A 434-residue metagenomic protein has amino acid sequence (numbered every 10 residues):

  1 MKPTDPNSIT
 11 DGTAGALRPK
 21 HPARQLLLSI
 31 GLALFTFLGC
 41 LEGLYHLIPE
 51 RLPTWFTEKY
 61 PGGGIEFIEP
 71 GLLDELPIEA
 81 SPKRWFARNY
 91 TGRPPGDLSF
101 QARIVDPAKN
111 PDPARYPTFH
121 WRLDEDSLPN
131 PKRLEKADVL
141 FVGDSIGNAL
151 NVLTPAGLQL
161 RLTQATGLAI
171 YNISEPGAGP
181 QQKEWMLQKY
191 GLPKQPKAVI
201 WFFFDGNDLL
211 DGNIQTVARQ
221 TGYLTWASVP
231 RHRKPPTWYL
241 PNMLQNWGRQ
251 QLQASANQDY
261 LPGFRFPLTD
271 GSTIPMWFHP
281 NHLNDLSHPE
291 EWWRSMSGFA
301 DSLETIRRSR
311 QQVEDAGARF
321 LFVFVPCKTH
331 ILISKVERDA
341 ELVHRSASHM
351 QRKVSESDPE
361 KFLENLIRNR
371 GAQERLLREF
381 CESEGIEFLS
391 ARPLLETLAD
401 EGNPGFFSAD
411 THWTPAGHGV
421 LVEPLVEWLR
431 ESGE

Functional and structural regions predicted by a protein language model:
M1-P22: N-terminal Lys/Arg-rich, disordered targeting/topogenic segments
L17-T36: N-terminal Sec-pathway targeting helices
S29-I30, L41, Y45, P49 (+1 more regions): Histidine-centered active-site loop/cap adjacent to the catalytic His in serine esterases/O-acetyl transfer systems
P53-A165, E360-N365, G371, L395-E401: Membrane/wall-proximal cationic-aromatic binding patches
D106, D112-Y116, P129, R133 (+5 more regions): Conserved SGNH/GDSL esterase-like catalytic core that processes O-acyl groups on lipids and polysaccharides
K136-A137, G167-A169, Q195-V199, E314-L321 (+1 more regions): Loop/turn elements at helix/coil->beta-strand transitions in domains of secreted/extracellular proteins
A156, F204-R378, E396-T397, N403: Serine-dependent acyl-ester chemistry module
P180, E184, F299, L303 (+1 more regions): Short, amphipathic alpha-helical "lid/cap" segments that border enzyme active or binding sites
